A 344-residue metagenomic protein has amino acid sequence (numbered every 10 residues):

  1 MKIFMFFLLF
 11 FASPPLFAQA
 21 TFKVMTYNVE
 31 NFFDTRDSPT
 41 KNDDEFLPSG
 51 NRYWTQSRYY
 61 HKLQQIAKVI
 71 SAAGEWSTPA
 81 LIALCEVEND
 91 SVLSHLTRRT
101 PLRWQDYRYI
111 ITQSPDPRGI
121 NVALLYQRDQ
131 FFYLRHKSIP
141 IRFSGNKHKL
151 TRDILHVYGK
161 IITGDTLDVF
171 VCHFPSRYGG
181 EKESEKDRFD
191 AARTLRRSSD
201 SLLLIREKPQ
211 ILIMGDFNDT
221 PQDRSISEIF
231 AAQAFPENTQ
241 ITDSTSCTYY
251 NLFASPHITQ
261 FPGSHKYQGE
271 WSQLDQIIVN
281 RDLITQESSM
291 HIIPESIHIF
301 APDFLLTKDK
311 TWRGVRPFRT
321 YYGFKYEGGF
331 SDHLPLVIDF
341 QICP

Functional and structural regions predicted by a protein language model:
M1-T21: Bacterial Sec-dependent N-terminal signal peptides
F17-D106, I110-I120, D309-G314, D339-P344: N-terminal, active-site-proximal structural segment of metallo-dependent hydrolase catalytic domains
E30, E88, P175, F217-T220 (+1 more regions): Catalytic metal-binding/acid-base residues of hydrolase active sites
D34-T35, S91-S94, R118-N121, Y178-E181 (+2 more regions): Extracytoplasmic/secreted cell-surface and envelope-processing proteins
T40-D43, V169-S184: Active-site His/acidic residue clusters
G50-S57, T78-L84, I111-T112, F143-S144 (+4 more regions): Second-shell loop/turn segments in exported
V87-P175: Structured beta-strand-rich core segments of catalytic domains in phosphoester-bond hydrolases
R197, S201-I211, D219-P344: Metal-dependent phosphoester-hydrolase catalytic domains
